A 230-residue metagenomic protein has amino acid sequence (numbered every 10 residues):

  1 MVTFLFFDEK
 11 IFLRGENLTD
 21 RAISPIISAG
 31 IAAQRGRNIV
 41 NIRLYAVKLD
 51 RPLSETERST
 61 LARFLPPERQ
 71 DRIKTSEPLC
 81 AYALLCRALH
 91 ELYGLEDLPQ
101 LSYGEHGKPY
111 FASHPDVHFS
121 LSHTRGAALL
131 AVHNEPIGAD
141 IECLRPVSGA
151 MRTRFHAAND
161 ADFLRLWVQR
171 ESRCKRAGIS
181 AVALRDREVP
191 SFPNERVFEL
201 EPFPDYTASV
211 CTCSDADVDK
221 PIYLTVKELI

Functional and structural regions predicted by a protein language model:
T3, K10, I26-G30: Short, positively charged and aromatic/hydrophobic N-terminal segments
F4-F7, G36-I230: Core catalytic alpha/beta fold that binds nucleotide/phospho-ligands
L5-F7, L13, L18-R21: Short hydrophobic targeting helices and cationic amphipathic motifs that mediate membrane/organellar targeting
N17, P25, N38-I39: Residue-level detector of intrinsically disordered terminal segments
